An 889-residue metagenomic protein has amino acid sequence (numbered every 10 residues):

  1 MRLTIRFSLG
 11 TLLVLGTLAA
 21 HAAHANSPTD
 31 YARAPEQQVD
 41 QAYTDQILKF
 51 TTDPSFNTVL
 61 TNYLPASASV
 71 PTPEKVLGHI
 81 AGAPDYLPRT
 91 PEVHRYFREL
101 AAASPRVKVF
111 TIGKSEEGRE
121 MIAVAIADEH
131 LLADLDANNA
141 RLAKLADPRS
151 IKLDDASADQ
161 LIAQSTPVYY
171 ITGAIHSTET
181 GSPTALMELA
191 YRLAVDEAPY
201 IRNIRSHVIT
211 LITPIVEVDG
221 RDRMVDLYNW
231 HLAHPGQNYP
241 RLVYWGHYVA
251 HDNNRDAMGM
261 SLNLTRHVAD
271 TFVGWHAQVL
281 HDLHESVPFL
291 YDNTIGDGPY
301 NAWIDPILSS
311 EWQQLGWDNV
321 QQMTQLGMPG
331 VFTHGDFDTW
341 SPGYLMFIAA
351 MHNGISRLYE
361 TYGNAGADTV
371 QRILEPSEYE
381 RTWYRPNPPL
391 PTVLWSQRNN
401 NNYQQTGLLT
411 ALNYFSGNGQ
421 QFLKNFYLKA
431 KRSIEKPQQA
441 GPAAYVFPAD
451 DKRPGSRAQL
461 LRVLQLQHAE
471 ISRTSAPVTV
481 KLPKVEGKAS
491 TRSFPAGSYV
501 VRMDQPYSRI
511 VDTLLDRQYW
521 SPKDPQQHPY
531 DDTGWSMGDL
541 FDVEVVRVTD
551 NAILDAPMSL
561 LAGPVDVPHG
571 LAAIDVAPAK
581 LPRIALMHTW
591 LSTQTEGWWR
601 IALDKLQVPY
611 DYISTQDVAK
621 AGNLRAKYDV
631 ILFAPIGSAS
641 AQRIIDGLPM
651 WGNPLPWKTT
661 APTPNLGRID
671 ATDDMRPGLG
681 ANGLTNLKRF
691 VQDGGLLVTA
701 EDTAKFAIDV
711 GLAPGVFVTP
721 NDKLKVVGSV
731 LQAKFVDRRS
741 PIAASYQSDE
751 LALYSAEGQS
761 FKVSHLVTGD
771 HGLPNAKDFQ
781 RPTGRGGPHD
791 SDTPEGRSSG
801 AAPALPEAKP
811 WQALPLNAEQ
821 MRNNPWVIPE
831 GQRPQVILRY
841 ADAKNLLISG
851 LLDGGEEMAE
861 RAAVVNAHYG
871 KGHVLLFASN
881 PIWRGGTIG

Functional and structural regions predicted by a protein language model:
M1-T11: Bacterial N-terminal signal peptides that target proteins for export
F7, A22-A25: Non-catalytic, surface-exposed connector residues within folded enzymatic/regulatory domains
T11, L242-Y244, F272, A350: Residue-level detector of transmembrane insertion/anchoring sites
L15-A23: C-terminal segment of classical bacterial N-terminal signal peptides
H24-I209, V249, R255, S261-N263 (+5 more regions): Intrinsic-disorder/low-complexity accessory segments
T210-L262: Mobile, glycine- and charge-enriched loop segments and immediately flanking short secondary-structure elements within
I215-V218, Y228, L283-L290, T703: Short, solvent-exposed turn/loop segments enriched in Gly/Ser/Thr/Pro and often Arg
